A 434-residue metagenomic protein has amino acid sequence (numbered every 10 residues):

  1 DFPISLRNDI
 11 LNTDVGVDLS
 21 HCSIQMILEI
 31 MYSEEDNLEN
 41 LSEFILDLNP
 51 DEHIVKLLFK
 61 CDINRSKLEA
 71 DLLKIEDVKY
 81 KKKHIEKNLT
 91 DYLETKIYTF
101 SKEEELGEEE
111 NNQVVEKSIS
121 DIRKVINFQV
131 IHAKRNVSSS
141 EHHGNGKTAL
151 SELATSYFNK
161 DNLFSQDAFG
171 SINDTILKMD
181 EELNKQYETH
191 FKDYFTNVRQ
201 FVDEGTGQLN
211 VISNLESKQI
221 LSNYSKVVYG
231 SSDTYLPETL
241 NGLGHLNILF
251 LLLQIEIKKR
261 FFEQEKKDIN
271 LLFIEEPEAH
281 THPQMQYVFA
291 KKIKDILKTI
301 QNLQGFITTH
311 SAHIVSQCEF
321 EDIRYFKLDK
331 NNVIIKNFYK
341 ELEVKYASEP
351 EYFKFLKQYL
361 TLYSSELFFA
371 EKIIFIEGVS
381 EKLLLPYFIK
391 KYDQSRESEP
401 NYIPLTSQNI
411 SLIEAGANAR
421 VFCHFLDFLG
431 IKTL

Functional and structural regions predicted by a protein language model:
D1, Y224-Y363, D393: Switch/communication elements of ASCE P-loop NTPase nucleotide-binding domains
P3-G170, A347: Glycine-rich phosphate-binding loops of NTPases
V17-H21, P50-E52, D121-K124, L243 (+6 more regions): Conserved catalytic network of the ASCE P-loop NTPase/AAA+ motor domain
D36-E39, E69, S139-H142, T239 (+5 more regions): Short helix/loop capping segments that flank catalytic or ligand/cofactor-binding pockets
V125, A133, V137-I274: Extended helical coiled-coil dimerization/tether regions that scaffold and oligomerize large DNA-maintenance assemblies
N127, N270-L271, K372, T433: The start of beta-strands in P-loop NTPase/AAA+ ATPase cores
F128, G305, I323, I410 (+1 more regions): Hydrophobic anchor at the start of a short beta-strand that flanks the dinucleotide cofactor-binding loop
A370-L434: Conserved helicase/translocase motor-coupling segment
